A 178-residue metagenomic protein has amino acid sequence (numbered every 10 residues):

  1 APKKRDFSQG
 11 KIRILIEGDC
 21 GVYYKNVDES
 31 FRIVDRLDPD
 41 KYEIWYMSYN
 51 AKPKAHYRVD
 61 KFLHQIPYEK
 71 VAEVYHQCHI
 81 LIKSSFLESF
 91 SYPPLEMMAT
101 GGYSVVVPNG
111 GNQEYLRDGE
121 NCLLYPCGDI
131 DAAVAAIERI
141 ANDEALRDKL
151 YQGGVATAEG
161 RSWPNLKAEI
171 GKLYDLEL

Functional and structural regions predicted by a protein language model:
F7-R58: Conserved catalytic-core segment of nucleotide-activated headgroup transferases in glycan assembly
A55, N109-G119, L123-L124: Short acidic/histidine- and often glycine-rich active-site loop of Leloir-type glycosyltransferases that engages
A72, L95-A99, Q113-E114: Short alpha-helical segment that forms part of, or immediately flanks, the ligand-binding pocket in carbohydrate-active
E73-C78: Short alpha-helical donor nucleotide-sugar binding micro-motif in glycosyltransferases
F86: Aromatic "clamp/platform" in nucleotide-sugar-dependent glycosyltransferases that forms part of the donor/acceptor
Y103-V106: Short hydrophobic beta-strand element within catalytic cores of glycosyltransferases and related nucleotide-activated
D118-G119, L123-I130, R139-E144: Conserved acidic donor-binding segment of nucleotide-sugar-dependent glycosyltransferases
A145-D175: A charged, aromatic-enriched C-terminal amphipathic alpha-helix characteristic of glycosyltransferases across folds
